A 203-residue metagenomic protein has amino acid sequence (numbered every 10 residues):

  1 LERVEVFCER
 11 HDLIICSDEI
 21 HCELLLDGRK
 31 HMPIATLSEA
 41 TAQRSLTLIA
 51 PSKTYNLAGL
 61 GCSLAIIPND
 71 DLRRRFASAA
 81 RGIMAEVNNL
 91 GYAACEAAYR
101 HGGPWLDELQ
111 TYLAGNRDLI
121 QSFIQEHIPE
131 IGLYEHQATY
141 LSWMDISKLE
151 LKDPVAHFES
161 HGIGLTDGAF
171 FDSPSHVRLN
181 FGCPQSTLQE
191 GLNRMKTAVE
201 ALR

Functional and structural regions predicted by a protein language model:
L1-D12, H21-L57: Active-site pre-lysine segment of PLP-dependent enzymes
D18: Glycine-centered flexible beta-alpha turn that most often forms the glycine-rich phosphate-binding loop
E39-A114: Conserved core segment of the aminotransferase class I/II
T41, A156, S160-L165, F171-R203: PLP-dependent enzyme catalytic core of the Aspartate aminotransferase-like
I66, W143-D145, N180-G182: Short hydrophobic/aromatic beta-strand micro-patches that form the beta-sheet surface supporting nucleotide- or nucleic
N69-D70, S147-L149, P184-S186: Helix N-cap motif at beta-to-alpha junctions
E96, Y112-Q121, G132-D145: Conserved glycine-rich beta-strand-loop-beta hairpin in the small C-terminal domain of fold type I
Q121, E130-L133, I163-G168: A short linear hydrophobic-aromatic micro-motif
